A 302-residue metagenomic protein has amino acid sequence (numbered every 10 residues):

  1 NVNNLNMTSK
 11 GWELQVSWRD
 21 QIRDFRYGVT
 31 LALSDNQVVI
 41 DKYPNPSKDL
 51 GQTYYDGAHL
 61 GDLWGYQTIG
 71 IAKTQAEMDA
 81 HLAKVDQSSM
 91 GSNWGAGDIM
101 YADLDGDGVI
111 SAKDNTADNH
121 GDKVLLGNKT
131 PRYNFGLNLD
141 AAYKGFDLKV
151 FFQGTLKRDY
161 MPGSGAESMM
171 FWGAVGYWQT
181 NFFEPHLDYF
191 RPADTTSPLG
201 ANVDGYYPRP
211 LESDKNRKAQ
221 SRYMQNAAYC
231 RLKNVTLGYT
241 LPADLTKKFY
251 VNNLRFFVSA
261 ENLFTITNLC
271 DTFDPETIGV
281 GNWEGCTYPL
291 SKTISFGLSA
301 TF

Functional and structural regions predicted by a protein language model:
V2-M7, W12, R19-N128, E167-M169 (+1 more regions): Conserved small-residue
N6-W12, L33-V39, T130-F135, G154-L156 (+2 more regions): Transmembrane beta-barrel architecture of outer-membrane proteins
E13, L290-F302: Outer-membrane beta-barrel "beta-signal"
W18-D20, L33-V39, Y143-G145, G154-R158 (+4 more regions): Transmembrane beta-strands of outer-membrane beta-barrel pores
D24-F25, G145-K149, D244-L245: Repeated loop/turn-to-beta-strand initiation elements of outer-membrane beta-barrel proteins
F25-R26, V38-P44, K157-G163, G173-A174 (+2 more regions): Outer-membrane beta-barrel proteins
V29-L31, V150, F256-V258, L298: Membrane-embedded beta-strand positions of outer-membrane beta-barrel proteins
T155-R255: Extracytoplasmic gating/loop element in the C-terminal half of outer-membrane beta-barrel translocons and assembly
